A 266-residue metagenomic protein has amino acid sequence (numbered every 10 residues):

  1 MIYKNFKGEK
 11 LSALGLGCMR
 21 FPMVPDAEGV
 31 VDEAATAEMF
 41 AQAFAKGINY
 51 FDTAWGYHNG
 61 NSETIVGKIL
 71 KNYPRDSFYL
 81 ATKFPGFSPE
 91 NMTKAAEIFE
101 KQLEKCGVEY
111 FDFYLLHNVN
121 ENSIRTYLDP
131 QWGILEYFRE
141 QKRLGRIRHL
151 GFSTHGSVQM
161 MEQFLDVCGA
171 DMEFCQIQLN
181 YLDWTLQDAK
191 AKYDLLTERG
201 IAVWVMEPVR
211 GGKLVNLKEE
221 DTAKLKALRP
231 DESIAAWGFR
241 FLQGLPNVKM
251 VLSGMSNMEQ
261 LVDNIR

Functional and structural regions predicted by a protein language model:
M1-F78, N122, Y137, R143: N-terminal binding-site loop/beta-alpha segment at the start of enzyme catalytic domains that lines or forms
F6-K10, A45, G67-S77, E100-E109 (+3 more regions): Acidic (Asp/Glu)-rich catalytic clusters
L14-L16, T36, A43, F51 (+10 more regions): Conserved, mostly hydrophobic/aromatic
R20-A34, K83-K94, N122-Y127, E220-E232: Active-site mouth loops of central-metabolism enzymes
G29-A43, E90-G107, G156-V167, I234-F241: Short, acidic/polar
M39-F44, I48-N49, K68, D166-D171 (+1 more regions): Structured C-terminal cap/extension of enzyme domains
N61-K71, M92-L103, R125-I134, G156-A170 (+1 more regions): Distinct, well-ordered alpha-helical segments
L103-T126: Active-site groove signature of glycoside hydrolases
